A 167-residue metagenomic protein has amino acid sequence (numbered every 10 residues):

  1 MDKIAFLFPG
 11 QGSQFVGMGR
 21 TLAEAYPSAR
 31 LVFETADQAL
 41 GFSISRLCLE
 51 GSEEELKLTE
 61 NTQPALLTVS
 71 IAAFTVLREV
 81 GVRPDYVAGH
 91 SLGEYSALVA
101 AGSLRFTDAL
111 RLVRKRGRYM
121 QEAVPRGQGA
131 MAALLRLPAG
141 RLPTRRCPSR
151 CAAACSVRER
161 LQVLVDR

Functional and structural regions predicted by a protein language model:
K3-A29: Short, surface-exposed "cap/lid" segments of acyl-processing enzymes
I4-L7, S13-F15, L49-R167: Acyltransferase
T21, L31, Q38-A39, A72 (+2 more regions): Charged/polar positions on well-ordered alpha helices
E24-V32, R105-D108, L112: Short acidic-hydrophobic sequence patches enriched in Asp/Glu that either
A25-K57: A conserved beta-strand->alpha-helix junction
